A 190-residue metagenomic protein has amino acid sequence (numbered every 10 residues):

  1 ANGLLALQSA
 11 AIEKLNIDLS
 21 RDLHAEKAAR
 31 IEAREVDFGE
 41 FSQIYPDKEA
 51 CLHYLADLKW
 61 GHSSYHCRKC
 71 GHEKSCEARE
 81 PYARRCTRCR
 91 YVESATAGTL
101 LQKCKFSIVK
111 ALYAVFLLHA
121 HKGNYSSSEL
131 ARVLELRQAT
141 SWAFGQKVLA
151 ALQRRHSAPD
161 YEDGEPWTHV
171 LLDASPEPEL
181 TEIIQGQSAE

Functional and structural regions predicted by a protein language model:
A1-E190: Residue-level recognition of single "structural anchor" positions that define or cap local secondary structure
